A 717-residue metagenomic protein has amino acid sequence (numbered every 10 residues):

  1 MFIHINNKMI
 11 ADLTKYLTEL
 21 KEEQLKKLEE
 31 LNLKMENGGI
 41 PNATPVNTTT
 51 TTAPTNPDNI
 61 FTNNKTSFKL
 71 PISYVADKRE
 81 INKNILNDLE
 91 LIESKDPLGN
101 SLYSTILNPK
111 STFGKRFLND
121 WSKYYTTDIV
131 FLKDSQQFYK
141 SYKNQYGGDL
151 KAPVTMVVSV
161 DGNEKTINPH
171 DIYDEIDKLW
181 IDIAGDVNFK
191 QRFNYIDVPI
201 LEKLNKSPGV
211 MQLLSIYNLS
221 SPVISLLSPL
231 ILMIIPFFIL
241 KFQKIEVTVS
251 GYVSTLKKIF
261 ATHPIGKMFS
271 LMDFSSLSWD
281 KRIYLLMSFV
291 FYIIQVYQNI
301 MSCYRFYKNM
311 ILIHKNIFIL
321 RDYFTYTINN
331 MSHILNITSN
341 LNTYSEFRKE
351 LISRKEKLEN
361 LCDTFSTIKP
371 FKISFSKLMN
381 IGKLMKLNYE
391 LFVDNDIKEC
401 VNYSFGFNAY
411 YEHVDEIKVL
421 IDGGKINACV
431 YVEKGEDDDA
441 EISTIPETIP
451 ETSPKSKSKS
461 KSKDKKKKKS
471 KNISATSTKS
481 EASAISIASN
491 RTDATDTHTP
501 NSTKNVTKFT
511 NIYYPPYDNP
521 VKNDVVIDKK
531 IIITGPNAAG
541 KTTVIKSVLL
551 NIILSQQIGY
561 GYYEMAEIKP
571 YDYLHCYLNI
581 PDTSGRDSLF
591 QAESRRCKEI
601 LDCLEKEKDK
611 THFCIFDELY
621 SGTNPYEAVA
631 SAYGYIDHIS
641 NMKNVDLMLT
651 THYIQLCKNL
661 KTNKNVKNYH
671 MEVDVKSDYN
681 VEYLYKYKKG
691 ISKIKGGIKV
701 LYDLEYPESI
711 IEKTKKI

Functional and structural regions predicted by a protein language model:
M1, E399, G585-L589: Short, surface-exposed alpha-helical recognition segments that flank or form part of ligand/macromolecule-binding
F2-N47, T52-E447, E451, K455-N472 (+4 more regions): Alpha-helical coupling/stalk and coiled-coil linker elements that connect catalytic or binding modules and transmit
G424, A428-T444, K461-K465, H498-I717: ATPase nucleotide-binding head domains, primarily ABC-like/P-loop NTPase cores
